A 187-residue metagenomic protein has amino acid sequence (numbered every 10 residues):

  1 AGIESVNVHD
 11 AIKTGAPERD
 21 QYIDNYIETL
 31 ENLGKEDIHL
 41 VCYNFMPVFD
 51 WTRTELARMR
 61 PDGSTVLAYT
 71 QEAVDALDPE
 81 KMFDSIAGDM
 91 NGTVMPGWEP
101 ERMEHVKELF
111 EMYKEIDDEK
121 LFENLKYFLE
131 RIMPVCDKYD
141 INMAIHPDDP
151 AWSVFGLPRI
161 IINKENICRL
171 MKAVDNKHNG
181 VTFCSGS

Functional and structural regions predicted by a protein language model:
A1, I27-D37, K126-Y139: Short amphipathic alpha-helices and their capping/turn segments at secondary-structure boundaries
A1-S5, G34-R102: Glycine-rich, aromatic-flanked loop segments that form ligand/cofactor-binding clefts across common enzyme folds
I3-V8, F45-V48, D148-W152, C184-S187: Active-site beta-loop-alpha junctions enriched in small/polar residues
V6-I23, F49-G63, V106-I116: Surface-exposed, active-site-proximal loop segments in enzymatic domains
T14-E31, F122-F128: Glycine-rich anion/phosphate-binding loops
E18, I38-V41, S185-S187: Active-site capping/gating regions of soluble enzymes
D24-N32, V66-L77, K172-K177: Short, basic, helix/turn surface patches
D75, E80-S187: Acidic/histidine-rich catalytic cores of soluble enzymes
